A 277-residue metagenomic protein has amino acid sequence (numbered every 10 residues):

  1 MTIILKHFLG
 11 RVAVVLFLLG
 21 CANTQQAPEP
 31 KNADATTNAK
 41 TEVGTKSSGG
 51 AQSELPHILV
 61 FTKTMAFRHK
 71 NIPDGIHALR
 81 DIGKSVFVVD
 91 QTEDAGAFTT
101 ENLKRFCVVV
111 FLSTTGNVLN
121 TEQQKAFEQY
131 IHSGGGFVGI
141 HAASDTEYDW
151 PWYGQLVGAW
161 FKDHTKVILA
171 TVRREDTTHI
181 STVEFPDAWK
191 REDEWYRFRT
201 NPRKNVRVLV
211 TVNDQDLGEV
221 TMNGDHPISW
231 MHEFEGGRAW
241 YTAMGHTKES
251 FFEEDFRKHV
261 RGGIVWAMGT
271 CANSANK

Functional and structural regions predicted by a protein language model:
M1-V12: Bacterial N-terminal signal peptides that target proteins for export
L19-G20: C-terminal motif of bacterial Sec signal peptides marking the signal peptidase cleavage site
N23-A33: Bacterial Sec signal peptide processing site at the extreme N-terminus
P30-N32, A39-G44, G50-P56, D81-S85 (+3 more regions): Extracellular ligand-binding/catalytic regions of CAZymes and related secreted enzymes and adhesion modules
H57-T146: Helical hinge/lid and interdomain linker segments adjacent to catalytic or ligand-binding clefts that mediate domain
M65-A66, G116, S144-D145, N213-D216 (+2 more regions): Short, solvent-exposed loop/turn segments at secondary-structure junctions
N117-E184: A glycine-rich, often tryptophan-bearing local segment used as a flexible ligand/cofactor-contacting loop or short
A159, D163-G236: Catalytic beta-strand/loop cores that center a nucleophilic Ser/Cys/Thr and support acyl-enzyme chemistry
